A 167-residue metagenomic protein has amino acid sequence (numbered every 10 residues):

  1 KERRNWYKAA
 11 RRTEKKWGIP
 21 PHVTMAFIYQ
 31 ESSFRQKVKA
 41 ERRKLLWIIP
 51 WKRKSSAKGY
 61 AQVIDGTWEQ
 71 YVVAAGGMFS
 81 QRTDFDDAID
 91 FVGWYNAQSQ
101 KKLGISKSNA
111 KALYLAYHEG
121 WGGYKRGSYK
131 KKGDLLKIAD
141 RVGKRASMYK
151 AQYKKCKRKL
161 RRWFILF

Functional and structural regions predicted by a protein language model:
K1-K157: Catalytic glycan-binding domains that act on GlcNAc-containing polysaccharides
R158-F167: Low-complexity, Gly/Ser/Thr/Pro-rich intrinsically disordered linker/tail segments
